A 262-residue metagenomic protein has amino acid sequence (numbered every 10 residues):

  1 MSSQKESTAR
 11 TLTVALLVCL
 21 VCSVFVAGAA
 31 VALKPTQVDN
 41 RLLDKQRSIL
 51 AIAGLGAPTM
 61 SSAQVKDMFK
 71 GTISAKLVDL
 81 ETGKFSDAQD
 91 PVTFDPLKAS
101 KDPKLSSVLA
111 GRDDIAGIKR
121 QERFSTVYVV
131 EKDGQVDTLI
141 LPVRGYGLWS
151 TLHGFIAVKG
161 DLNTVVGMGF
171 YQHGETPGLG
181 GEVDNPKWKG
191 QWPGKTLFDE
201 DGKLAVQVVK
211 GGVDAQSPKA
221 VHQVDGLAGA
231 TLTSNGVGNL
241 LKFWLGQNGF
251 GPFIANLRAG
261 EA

Functional and structural regions predicted by a protein language model:
S2-A262: Flexible, solvent-exposed loop/hinge segments and secondary-structure transition points
